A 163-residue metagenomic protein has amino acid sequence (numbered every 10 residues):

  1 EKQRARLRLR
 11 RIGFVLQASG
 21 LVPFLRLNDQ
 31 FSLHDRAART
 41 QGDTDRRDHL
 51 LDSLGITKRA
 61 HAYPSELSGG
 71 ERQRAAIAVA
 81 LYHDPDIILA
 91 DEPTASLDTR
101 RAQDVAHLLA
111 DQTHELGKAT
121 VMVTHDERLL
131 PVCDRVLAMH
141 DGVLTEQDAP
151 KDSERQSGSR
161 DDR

Functional and structural regions predicted by a protein language model:
E1-G13: ABC ATPase NBD coupling module
K2, L25, S32-T44, S53: ABC-type ATPase nucleotide-binding domains, specifically the catalytic core motifs of the NBD
Y63-L67, E71: Conserved ABC ATPase signature
I77: Hydrophobic anchor residue at the start of the ABC signature
Y82-D86: A short, proline-enriched helix->beta-strand linker immediately N-terminal to the Walker B motif in ABC-type P-loop
I88-D91: Catalytic Walker B motif of ABC-type/P-loop ATPase nucleotide-binding domains
T99-R101: Helix N-cap at the start of a conserved alpha-helix in ABC-type nucleotide-binding domains
